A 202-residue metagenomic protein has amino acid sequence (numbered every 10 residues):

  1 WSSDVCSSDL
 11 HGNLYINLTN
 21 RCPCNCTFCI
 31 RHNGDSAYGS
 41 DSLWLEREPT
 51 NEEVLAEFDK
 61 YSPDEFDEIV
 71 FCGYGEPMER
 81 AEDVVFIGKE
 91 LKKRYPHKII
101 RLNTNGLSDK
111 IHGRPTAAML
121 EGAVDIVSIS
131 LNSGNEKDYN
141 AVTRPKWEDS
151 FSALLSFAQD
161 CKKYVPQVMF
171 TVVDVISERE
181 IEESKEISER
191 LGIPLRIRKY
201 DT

Functional and structural regions predicted by a protein language model:
W1-S7: Short, small-residue-biased leader/transition segments that mark boundaries at the very start of proteins
D4, D67, D125: Conserved acidic residues
S8-T50: Canonical Radical SAM [4Fe-4S] cluster-binding loop centered on the CxxxCxxC motif and its immediate flanking residues
H32, C72, S130: Conserved residues at the C-terminal ends of beta-strands
N33-G39, E65-I69, N135-D138: Short, basic/glycine-rich phosphate-binding loops at helix/coil junctions that contact nucleotide phosphates
N51-C72: Short Fe-S-cluster ligation motifs
G75: Short, charge-patterned binding micro-sites
M78-T202: Conserved AdoMet/S-adenosylmethionine-binding subsite of the radical SAM
